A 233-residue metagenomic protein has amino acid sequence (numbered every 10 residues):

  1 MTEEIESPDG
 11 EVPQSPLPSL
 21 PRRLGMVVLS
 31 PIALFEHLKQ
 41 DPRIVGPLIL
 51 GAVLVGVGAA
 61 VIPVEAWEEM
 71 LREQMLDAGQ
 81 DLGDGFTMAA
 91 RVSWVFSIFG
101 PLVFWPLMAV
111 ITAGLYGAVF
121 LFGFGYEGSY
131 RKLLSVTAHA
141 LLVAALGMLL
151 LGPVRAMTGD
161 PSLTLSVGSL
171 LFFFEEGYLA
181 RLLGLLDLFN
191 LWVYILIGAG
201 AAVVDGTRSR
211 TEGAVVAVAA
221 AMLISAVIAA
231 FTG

Functional and structural regions predicted by a protein language model:
M1-P18: Low-complexity, intrinsically disordered extramembrane tails and loops of integral membrane proteins
D9-G10, A90-R91, F104-W105, F172-F174: Short, flexible segments with low predicted structural confidence
G10-S15, V95-I98, E175-A180: Short juxtamembrane and helix-loop transition motifs at transmembrane-helix boundaries in membrane proteins
L20-P21, V27-L146: Selected alpha-helical membrane-embedding segments in polytopic membrane proteins
R22-R23, F189: Short, surface-exposed alpha-helical recognition segments that flank or form part of ligand/macromolecule-binding
R131-G233: Hydrophobic alpha-helical transmembrane segments and adjacent short intramembrane/lumenal linkers of inner/organellar
